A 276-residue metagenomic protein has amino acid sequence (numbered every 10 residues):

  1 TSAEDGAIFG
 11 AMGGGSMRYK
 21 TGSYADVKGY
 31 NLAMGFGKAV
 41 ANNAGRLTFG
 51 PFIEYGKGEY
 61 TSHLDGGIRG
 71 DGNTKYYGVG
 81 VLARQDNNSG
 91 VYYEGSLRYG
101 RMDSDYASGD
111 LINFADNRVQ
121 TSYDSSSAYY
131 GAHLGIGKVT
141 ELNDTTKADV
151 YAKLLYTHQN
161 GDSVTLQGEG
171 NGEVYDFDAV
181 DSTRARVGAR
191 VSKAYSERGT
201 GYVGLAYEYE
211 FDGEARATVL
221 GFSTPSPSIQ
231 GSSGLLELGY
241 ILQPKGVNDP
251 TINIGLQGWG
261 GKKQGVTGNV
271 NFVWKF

Functional and structural regions predicted by a protein language model:
T1-N143, K147, N253-N271: Outer membrane beta-barrel translocator domains of Type V secretion systems
S23-Y24, H63-D71, D103-S126, N160-D181 (+1 more regions): Solvent-exposed, glycine/polar-rich loop segments of beta-barrel outer-membrane systems
I53-E54, Y156, G188-R190: Predominantly extracellular/luminal carbohydrate-interaction, adhesion, and secreted-enzyme modules that are
G80, L142, Q167, N171-F276: Outer membrane beta-barrel transmembrane domains
K138, A148, K153-G161: Solvent-exposed flexible segments
